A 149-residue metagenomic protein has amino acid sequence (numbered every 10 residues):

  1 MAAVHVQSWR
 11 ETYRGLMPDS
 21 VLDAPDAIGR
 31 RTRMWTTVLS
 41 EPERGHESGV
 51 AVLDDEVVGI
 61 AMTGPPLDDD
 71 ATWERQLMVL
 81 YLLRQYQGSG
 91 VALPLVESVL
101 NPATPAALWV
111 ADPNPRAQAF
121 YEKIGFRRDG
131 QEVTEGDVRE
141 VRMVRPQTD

Functional and structural regions predicted by a protein language model:
M1, H5: Hydrophobic pocket/interface hotspot
V6-M17, V21-Q87, L93-S98, T134 (+1 more regions): Acetyl-CoA-dependent GNAT
G29-T32, E43, P115, R127 (+1 more regions): Short, intrinsically disordered low-complexity segments
R84, L108-A119, T134-R139, V144-P146: Conserved beta-strand-loop-alpha-helix junction that forms the acyl-donor binding cleft
V96, N101-P113: Conserved GNAT acetyl-CoA-binding A-motif
Y121, F126: Conserved active-site tyrosine of GNAT-family acetyltransferases
G130-E132: Conserved S-adenosyl-L-methionine
